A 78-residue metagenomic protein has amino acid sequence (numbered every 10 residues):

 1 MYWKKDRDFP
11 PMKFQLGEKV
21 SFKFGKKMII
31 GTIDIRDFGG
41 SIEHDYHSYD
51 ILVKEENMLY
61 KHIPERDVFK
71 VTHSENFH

Functional and structural regions predicted by a protein language model:
M1, Y46-H78: Intrinsically disordered, low-complexity, charged/polar segments
M1-K19: Mixed-charge, Lys/Arg-rich low-complexity intrinsically disordered regions
K13-F14, E43-D45: Intrinsically disordered, low-complexity regulatory regions enriched in Ser/Pro/Gly/Thr and acidic residues
L16-E18, I29, H47: Core residues of folded domains in eukaryotic genome-function proteins
K27-G40: Short beta-strand-centered aromatic/proline hotspots
F38-S41, F69-V71: A short local loop/turn or secondary-structure capping micro-motif enriched for an aromatic residue
